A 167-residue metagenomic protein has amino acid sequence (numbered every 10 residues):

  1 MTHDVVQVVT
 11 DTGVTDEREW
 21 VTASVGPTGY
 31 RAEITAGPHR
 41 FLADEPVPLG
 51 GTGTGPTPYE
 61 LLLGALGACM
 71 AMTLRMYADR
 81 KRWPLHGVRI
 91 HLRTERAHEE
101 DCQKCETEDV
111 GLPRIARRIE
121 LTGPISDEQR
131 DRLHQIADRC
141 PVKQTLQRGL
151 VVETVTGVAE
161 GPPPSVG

Functional and structural regions predicted by a protein language model:
M1-G64, R75-G167: Extended beta-strand/beta-hairpin segments
L66-M70: Alpha-helical metal-binding/catalytic segments enriched in His/Glu/Asp
